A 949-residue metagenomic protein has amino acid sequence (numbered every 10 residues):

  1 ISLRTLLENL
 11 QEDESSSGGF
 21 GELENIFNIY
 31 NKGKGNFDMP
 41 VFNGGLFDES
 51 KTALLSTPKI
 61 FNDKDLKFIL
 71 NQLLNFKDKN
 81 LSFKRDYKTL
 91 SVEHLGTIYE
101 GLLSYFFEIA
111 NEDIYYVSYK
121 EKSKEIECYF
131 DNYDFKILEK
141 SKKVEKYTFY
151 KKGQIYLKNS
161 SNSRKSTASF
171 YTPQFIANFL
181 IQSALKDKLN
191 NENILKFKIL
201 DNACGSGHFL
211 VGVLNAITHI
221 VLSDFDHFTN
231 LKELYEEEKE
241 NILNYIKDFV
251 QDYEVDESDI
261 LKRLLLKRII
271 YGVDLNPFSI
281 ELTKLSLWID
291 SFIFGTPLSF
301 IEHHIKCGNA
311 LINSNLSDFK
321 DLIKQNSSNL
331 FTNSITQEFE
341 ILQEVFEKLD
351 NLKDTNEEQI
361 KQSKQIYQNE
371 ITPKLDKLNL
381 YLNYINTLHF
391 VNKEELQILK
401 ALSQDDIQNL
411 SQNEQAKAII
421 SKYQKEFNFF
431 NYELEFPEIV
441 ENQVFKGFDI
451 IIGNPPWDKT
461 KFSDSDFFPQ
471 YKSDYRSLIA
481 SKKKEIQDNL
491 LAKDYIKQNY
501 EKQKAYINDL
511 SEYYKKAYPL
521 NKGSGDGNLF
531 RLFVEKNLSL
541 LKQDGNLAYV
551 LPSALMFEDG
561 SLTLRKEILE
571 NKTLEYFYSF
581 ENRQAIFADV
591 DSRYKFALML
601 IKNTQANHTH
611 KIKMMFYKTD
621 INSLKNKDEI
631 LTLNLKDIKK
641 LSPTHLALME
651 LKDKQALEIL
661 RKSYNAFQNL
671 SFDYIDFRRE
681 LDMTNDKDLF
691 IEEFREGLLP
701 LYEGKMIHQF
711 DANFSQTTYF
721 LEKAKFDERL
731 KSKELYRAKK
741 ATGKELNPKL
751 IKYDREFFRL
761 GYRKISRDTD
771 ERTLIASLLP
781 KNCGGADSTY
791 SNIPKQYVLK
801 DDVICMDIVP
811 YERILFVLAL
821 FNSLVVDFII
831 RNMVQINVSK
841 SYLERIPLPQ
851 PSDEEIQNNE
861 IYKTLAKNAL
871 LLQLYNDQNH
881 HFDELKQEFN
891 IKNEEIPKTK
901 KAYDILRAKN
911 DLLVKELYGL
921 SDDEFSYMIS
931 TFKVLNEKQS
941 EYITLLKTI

Functional and structural regions predicted by a protein language model:
I1-E14, L73-N241, I246-K247, D252-Y253 (+11 more regions): S-adenosyl-L-methionine
S2-D78, T89, F107-E108, N351-T355 (+3 more regions): "flanking P-loop NTPase cores in genome-maintenance ATPases
I260, E358-K361, N890-E894: Short, charged/polar, low-complexity loop and linker segments that flank or interrupt alpha-helical bundles
T283: Conserved SAM-binding loop
W288-I293: AAA+ ATPase "lid" subdomain C-terminal helix
E340-N383, T387-L388: Arg/Lys-enriched, amphipathic patches
Q368-E370, K374-P437: Conserved helicase NTPase catalytic core signature
